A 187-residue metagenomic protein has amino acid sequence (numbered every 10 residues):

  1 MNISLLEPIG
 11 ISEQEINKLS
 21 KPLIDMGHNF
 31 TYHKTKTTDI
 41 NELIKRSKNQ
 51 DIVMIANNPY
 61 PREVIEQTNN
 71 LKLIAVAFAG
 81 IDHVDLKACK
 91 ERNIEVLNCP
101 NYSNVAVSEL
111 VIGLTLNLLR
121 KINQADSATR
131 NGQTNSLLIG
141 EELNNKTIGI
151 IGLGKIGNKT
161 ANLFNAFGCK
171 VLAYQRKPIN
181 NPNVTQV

Functional and structural regions predicted by a protein language model:
M1-Q50: N-terminal glycine-/charge-rich "phosphate-binding" loop or analogous flexible N-terminal tail
N2, N29, A161, C169-K170: Residues at the starts of beta-strands that form the adenosine-phosphate
H28-N29, K72-L73, N93-I94, N183-V187: Active-site regions of enzymes building and remodeling cell-envelope glycoconjugates
Q50-D126: Phosphate/diphosphate ligand-binding glycine-rich loop within oxidoreductases
P100-T147, N162, A166, A173-R176: Phosphate-binding beta-alpha-beta segment of Rossmann-like dinucleotide-binding domains, i.e., the NAD(P)
L153-G154: Glycine-rich Rossmann-fold phosphate-binding loop(s) that bind the pyrophosphate of adenine dinucleotide cofactors
G157-N158: N-terminal Rossmann-fold NAD(P) dinucleotide-binding loop
G168-V187: Adenosine-nucleotide cofactor-binding segment
